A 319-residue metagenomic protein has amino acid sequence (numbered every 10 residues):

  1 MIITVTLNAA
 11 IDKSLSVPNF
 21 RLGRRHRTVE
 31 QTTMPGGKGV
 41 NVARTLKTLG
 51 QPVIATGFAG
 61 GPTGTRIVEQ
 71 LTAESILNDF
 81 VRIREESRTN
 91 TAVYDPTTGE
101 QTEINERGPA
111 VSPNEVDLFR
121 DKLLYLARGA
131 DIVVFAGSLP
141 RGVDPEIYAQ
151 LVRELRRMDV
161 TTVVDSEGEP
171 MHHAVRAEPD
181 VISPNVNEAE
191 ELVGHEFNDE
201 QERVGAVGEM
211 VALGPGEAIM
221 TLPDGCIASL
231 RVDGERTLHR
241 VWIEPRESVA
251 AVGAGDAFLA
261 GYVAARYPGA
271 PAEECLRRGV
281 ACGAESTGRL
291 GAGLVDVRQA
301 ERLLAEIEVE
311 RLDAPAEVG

Functional and structural regions predicted by a protein language model:
M1-T56, G64-R66, P245, D313-G319: Glycine-rich phosphate/adenosyl-contacting loop at the front of the ribokinase-like
I2, Q51-V53, N78, T162 (+1 more regions): Hydrophobic anchor at the start of a short beta-strand that flanks the dinucleotide cofactor-binding loop
R24, T48-A130, R302-G319: Conserved N-terminal subdomain of the carbohydrate kinase-like
L46, N185, G255: Short, conserved phosphate/pyrophosphate- and ester-handling motifs at nucleotide-, phospho-/glycolipid
G129-G142: Short acidic, glycine-rich surface-loop motifs adjacent to enzyme active sites
E146-T237: Conserved phosphate/ATP/ADP-binding segment of small-molecule kinases
H172, E200-G319: Conserved phosphate-binding/catalytic region of the ribokinase-like
